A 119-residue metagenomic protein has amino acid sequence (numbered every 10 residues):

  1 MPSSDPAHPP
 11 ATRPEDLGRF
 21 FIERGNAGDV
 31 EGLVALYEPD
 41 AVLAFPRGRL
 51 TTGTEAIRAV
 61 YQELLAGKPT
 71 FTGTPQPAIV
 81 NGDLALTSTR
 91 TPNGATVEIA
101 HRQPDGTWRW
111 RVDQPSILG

Functional and structural regions predicted by a protein language model:
M1-D29, V42-G119: A beta-strand edge to alpha-helix "cap/lid" segment located at domain peripheries
E38: Helix-to-beta-strand junctions that scaffold the AdoMet/dcAdoMet cofactor pocket in Class I SAM-dependent enzymes
